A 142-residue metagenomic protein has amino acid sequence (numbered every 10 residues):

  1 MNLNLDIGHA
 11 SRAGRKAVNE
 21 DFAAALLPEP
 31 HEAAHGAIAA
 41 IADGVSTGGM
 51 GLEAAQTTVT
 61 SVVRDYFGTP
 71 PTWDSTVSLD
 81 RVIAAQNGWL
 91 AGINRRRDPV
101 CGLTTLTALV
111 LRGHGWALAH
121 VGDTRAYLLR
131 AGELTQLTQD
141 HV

Functional and structural regions predicted by a protein language model:
M1-V142: PP2C/PPM-type serine/threonine phosphatase catalytic domain
